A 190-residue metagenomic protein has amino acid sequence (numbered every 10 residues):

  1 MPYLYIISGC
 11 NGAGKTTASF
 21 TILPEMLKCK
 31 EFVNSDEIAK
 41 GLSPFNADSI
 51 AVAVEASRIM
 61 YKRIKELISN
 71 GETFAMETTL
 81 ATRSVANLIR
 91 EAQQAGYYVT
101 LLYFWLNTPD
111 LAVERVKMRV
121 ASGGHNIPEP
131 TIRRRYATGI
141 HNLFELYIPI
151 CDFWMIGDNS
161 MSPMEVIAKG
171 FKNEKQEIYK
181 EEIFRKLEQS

Functional and structural regions predicted by a protein language model:
I6-G9: The Walker A (P-loop) glycine that initiates the GxxxxGKT/S ATP-binding motif of P-loop NTPases
G12: Walker A (P-loop) phosphate-binding loop of P-loop NTPases
K15: Conserved lysine of the Walker
F20-E72: Conserved substrate/cofactor phosphate-moiety recognition/catalytic segment in nucleotide-dependent phosphotransferases
E25, E37-A39, A81, W105-L111 (+1 more regions): Conserved nucleotide-binding/hydrolysis micro-motifs of P-loop NTPases
E55-L106, G139, M155: Glycine-rich phosphate-binding loop used to anchor ATP phosphates in small-molecule kinases, encompassing both
A95-L146: A glycine- and Lys/Arg-enriched "phosphate-lid" helix/loop adjacent to the NTP-binding pocket of small-molecule kinases
E145-S190: NTP-dependent small-molecule kinase module
